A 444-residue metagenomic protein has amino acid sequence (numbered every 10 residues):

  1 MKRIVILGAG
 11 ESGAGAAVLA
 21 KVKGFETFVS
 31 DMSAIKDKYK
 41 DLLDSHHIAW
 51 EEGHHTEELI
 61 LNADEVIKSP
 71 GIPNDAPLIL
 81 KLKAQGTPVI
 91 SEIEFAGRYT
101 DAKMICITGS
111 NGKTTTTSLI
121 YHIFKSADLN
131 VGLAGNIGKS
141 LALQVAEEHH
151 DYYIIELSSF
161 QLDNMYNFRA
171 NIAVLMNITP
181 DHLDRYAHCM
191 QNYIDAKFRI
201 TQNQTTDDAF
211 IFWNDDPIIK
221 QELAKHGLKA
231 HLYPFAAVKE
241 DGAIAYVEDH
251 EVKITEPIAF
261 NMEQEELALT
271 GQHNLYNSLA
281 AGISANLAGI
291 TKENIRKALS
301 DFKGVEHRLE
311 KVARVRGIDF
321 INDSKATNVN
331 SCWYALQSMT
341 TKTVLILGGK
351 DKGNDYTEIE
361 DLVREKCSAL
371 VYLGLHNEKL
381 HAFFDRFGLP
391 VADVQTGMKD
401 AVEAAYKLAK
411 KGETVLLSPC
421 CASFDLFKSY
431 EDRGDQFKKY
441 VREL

Functional and structural regions predicted by a protein language model:
M1-S91, F95: N-terminal leader/targeting and accessory segments in enzymes
R3, G15-K23, M262-C367: Nucleotide phosphate-binding/pyrophosphate-handling subdomain across enzymes that bind or process nucleotide phosphates
G10, S33-I35, I137, D215-D216 (+2 more regions): Residues in the short beta-alpha loop(s) of Rossmann-like NAD(P)-binding domains
A20, V66, I107, N136 (+12 more regions): Residue-level signal for inorganic ion chemistry
K21, E58-L61, P70-N214, I218-K229 (+3 more regions): Phosphate-binding loop of NTP-binding sites
E26-M32, F210-N214, I346-L347, K366-L375: Short internal beta-strands
Y39-K40, T357-E413: C-terminal helical cap/extension that packs against the catalytic core of soluble nucleotide-cofactor enzymes
E51-H54, I90-E94, G227-V247, A298-S300 (+2 more regions): Beta-strand->loop->alpha-helix junctions that form or flank phosphate-binding loops in nucleotide-handling enzymes
